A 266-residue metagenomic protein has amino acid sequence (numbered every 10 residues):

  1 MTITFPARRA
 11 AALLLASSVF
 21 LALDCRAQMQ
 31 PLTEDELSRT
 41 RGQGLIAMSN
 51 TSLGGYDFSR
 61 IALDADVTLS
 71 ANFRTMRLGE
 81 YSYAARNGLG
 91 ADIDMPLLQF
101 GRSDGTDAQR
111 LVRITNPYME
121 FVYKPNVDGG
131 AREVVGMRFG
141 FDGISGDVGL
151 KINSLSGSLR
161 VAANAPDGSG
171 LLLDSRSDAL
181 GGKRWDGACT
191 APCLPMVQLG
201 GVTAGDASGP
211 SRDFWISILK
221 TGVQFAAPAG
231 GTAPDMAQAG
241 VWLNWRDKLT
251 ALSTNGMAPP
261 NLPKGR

Functional and structural regions predicted by a protein language model:
M1-L14: Bacterial N-terminal signal peptides that target proteins for export
A7-R8, C25, W245: Short, intrinsically disordered low-complexity segments
L21-Q28: Sec/Tat signal peptide C-region and signal peptidase I cleavage site
Q28-Q30, G44: Boundary of Sec targeting at the N-terminus
T33-E36: Stable alpha-helical elements in mature extracytoplasmic
S38-R41: Mobile, glycine-rich extracellular loop/lid and propeptide segments that shape or gate substrate/ligand access
A47-R266: Intrinsically disordered, low-complexity polar regions and short flexible loop motifs
